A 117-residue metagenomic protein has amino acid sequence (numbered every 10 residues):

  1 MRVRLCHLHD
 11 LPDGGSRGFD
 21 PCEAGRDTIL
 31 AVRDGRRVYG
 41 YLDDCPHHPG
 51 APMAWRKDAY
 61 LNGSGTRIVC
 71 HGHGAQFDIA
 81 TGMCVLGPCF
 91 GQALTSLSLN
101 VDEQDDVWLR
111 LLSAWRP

Functional and structural regions predicted by a protein language model:
M1-S64, D78-I79, A93-P117: N-terminal pre-ligand scaffold of iron-sulfur
C45, C70-H73: Short cysteine clusters
G74, M83-V85: A conserved acidic, glycine/proline-rich C-terminal tail/linker
C89: Conserved catalytic-core motifs of GNAT/GCN5-like acyltransferases
